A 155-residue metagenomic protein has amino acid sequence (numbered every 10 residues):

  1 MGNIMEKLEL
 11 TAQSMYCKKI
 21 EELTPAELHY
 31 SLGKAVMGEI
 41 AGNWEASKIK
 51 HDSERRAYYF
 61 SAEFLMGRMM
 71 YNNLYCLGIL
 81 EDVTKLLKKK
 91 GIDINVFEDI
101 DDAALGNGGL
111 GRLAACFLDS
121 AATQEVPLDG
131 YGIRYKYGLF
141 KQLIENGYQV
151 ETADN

Functional and structural regions predicted by a protein language model:
M1-N155: A conserved ligand/cofactor-binding region detector
